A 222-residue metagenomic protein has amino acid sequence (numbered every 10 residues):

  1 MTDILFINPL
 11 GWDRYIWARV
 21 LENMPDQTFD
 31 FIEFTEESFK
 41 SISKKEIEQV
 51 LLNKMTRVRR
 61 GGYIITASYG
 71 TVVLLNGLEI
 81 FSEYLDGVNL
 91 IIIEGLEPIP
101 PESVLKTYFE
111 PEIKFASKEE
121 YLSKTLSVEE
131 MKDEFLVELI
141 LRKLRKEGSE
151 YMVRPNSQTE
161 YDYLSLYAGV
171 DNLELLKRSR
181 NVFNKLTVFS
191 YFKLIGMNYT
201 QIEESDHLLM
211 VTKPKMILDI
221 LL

Functional and structural regions predicted by a protein language model:
M1-F39: Conserved HGGG/HGGXW glycine-rich cap/lid loop of the alpha/beta-hydrolase fold
R19, D30-I64: Active-site loop/oxyanion-hole signature of alpha/beta-hydrolase fold enzymes
I64-I65, L90: Conserved alpha/beta-hydrolase fold motif
I65-L74: Gly/Ala-rich beta-loop-alpha elbow adjacent to hydrolase catalytic centers
V88-K118: Flexible "cap/lid" loop of the alpha/beta hydrolase fold
A116-L164: Conserved alpha/beta-hydrolase catalytic His-Asp/Glu region
G148-N198: Conserved serine/cysteine hydrolase catalytic core
S205-P214: Catalytic histidine-centered segment of alpha/beta-hydrolase-like enzymes
